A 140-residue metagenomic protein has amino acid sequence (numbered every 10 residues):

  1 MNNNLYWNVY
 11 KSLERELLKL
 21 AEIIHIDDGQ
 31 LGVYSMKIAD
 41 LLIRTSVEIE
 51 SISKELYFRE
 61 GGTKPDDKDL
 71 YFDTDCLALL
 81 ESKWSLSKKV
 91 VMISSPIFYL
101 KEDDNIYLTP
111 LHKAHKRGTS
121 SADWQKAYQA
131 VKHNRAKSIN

Functional and structural regions predicted by a protein language model:
M1-R44, S51, E55: Charged alpha-helical initiation segments
I43-S46, K126: Amphipathic alpha-helical interface elements that mediate macromolecular binding in regulatory proteins
E50-K126, H133-N134: Short non-catalytic regulatory patches outside canonical folded cores
V131-N140: Charge-enriched, short contiguous segments at helix-coil
